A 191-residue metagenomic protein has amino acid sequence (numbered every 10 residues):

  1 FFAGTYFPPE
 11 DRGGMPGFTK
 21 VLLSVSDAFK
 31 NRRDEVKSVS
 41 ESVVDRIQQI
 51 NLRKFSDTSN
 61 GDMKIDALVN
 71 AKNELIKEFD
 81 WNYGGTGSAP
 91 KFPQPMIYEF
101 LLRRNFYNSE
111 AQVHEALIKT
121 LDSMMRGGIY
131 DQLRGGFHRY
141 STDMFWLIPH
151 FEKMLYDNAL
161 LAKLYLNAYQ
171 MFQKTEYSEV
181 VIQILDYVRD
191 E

Functional and structural regions predicted by a protein language model:
F1-E191: Replace the tail clause
